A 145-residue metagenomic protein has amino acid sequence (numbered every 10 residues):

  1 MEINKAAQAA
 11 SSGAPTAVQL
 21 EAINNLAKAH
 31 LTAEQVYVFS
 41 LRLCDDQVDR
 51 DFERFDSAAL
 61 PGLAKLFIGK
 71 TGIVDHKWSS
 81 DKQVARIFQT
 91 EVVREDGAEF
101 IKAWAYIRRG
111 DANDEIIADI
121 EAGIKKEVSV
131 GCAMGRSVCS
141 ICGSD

Functional and structural regions predicted by a protein language model:
M1-D145: Signature of dsDNA virion morphogenesis modules
